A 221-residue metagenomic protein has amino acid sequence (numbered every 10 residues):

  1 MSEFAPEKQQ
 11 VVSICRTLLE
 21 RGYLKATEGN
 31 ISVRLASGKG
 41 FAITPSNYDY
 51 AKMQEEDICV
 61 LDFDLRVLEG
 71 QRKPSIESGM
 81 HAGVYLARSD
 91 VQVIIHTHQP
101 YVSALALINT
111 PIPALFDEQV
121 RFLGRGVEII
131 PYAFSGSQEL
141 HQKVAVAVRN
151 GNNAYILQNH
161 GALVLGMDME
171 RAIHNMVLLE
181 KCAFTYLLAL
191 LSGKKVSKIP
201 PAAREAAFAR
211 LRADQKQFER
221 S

Functional and structural regions predicted by a protein language model:
M1-S221: Glycine-rich flexible loops
